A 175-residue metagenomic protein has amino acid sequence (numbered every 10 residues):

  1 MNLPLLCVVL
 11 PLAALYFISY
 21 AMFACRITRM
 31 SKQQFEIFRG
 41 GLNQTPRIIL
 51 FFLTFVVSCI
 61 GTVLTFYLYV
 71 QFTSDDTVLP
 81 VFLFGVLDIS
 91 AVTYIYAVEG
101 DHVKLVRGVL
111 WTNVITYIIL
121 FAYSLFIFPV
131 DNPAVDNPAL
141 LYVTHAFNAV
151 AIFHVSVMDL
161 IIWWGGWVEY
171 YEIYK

Functional and structural regions predicted by a protein language model:
M1-A13, T77-V78, V106-V109, V135-A151: Alpha-helical transmembrane segments and their helix-start/interface "positive-inside/aromatic belt" motifs in integral
A13-M30: Alpha-helical transmembrane segments of multi-pass membrane proteins
I27-P46, A97-L105, N132-D136, G165-K175: Membrane-interface interhelical loops and short amphipathic "cap" helices that link adjacent transmembrane segments
G41-V63: Interfacial helix-start motif at the membrane-water boundary
I60, T65-D76: Membrane-helix interface/capping segments
F72-A122: Membrane-proximal helix-loop-helix units in multi-pass membrane proteins
I119-K175: Terminal transmembrane helical module of multi-pass membrane proteins
